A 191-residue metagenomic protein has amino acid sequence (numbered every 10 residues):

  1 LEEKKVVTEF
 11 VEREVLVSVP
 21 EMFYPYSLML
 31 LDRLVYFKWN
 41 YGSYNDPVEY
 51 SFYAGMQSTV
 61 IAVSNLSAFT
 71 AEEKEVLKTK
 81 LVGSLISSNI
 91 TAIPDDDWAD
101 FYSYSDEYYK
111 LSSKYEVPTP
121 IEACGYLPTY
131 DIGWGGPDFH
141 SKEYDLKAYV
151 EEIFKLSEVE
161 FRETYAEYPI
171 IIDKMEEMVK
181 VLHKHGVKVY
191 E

Functional and structural regions predicted by a protein language model:
K4-Q57: Auxiliary, metal-adjacent structural segments of Zn-dependent hydrolase domains
E12, L16, V82-T91, H183 (+1 more regions): Sec-exported extracytoplasmic/periplasmic mature domains
V17-L31, A92-Y102, V187-E191: Short glycine-rich, low-complexity/disordered patches
Y41-E75, I172-V189: Structured domain cores in non-transmembrane regions
Q57-E107: Active-site recognition of the HExxH zinc-binding catalytic motif
S105-E191: Metalloprotease/metallohydrolase-associated module, dominated by Zn2+-dependent proteases
